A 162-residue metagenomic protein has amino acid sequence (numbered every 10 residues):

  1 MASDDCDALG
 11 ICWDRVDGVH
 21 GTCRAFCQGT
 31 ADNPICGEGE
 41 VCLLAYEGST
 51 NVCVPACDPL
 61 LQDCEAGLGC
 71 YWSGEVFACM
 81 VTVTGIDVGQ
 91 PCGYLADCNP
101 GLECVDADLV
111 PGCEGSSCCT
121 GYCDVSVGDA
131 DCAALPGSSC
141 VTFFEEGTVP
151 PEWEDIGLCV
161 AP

Functional and structural regions predicted by a protein language model:
M1-P162: Secreted, cysteine-rich disulfide-bonded mini-domains of extracellular proteins
